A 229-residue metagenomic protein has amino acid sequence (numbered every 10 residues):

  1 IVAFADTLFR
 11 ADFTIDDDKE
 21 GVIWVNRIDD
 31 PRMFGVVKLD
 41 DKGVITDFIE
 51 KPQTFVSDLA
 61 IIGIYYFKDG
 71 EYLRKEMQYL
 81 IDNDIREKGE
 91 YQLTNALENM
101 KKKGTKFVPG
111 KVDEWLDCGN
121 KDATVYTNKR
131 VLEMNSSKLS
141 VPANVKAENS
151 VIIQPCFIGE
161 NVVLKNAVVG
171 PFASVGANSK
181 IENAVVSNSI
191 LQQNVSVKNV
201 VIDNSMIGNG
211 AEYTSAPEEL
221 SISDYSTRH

Functional and structural regions predicted by a protein language model:
I1-D41: Conserved beta-loop-beta/alpha segment of the NTase-like Rossmann-fold superfamily that binds/positions NTPs
F13-T14, M33-G35, D58-A60, K75-Y79: A short secondary-structure junction signal
D30, D40-I61: A short, charged helix-loop
V37-D40, Y66-K68, I207-G208, T214: Short beta-strand-to-turn element immediately C-terminal to the catalytic PLP-Schiff-base lysine in fold type I
I45, G70-L73, L93-T94, T124: A general structural signal for well-ordered alpha-helical segments in protein cores
F48, K75-E76, T127: Residues that scaffold the ATP/ADP-binding catalytic core of kinase and kinase-like folds
G63-E76: Conserved nucleotide-sugar donor-binding and metal-coordinating catalytic region shared by glycosyltransferases
Y79-H229: Left-handed beta-helix
